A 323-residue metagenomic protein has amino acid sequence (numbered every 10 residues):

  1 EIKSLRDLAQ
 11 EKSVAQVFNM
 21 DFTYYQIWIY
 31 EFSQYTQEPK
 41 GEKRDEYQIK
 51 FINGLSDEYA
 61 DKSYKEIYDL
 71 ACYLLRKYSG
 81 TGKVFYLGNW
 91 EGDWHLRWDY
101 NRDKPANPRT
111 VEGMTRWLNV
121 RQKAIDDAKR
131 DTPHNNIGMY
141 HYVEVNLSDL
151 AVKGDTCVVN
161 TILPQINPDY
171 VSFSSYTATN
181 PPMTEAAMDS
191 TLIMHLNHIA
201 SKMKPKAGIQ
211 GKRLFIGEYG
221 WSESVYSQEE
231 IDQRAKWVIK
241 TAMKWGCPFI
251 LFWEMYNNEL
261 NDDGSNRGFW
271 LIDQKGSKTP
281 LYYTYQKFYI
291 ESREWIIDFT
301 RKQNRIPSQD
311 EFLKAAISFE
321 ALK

Functional and structural regions predicted by a protein language model:
E1-T110, K129-M139: Substrate-binding cleft and catalytic face of glycoside hydrolase catalytic domains, especially the flexible beta-alpha
I2-A9, S13-V17, D21-Q26, E38-K50 (+4 more regions): Aromatic-rich peripheral "rim/lid" segments of glycoside hydrolase catalytic domains that contact and position glycan
I2-L5, G54-E66, P105-R116, A186-M194 (+2 more regions): Alpha-helix N-cap and loop-to-helix initiation/capping positions
L5-A15, L147-L163, T191-K204, K236-V238: Alpha-helical scaffolding within the catalytic cores of extracellular/periplasmic polymer-degrading hydrolases
Q16-F22, Y73-G82, V120-M139, I166-N167 (+3 more regions): A structural motif corresponding to the C-terminal end of an alpha-helix and its immediate exit/capping segment
V84-W90, E112-D155, G208-S222, I250-M255: Aromatic-lined carbohydrate-recognition surfaces of secreted/lumenal glycan-active proteins
W94-D103, S175, K202-K236, F252-D273: Active-site clefts of carbohydrate-active enzymes
T156, T161-S227: Glycoside hydrolase catalytic-domain groove-lining segments
